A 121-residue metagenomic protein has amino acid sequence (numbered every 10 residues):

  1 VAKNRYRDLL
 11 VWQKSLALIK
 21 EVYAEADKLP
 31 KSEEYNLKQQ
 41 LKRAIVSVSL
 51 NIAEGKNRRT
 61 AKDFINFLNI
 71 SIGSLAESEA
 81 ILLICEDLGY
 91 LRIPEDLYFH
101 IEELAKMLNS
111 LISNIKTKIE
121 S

Functional and structural regions predicted by a protein language model:
V1-E54, R58-S121: Short, C-terminally biased terminal segments at protein or domain edges
